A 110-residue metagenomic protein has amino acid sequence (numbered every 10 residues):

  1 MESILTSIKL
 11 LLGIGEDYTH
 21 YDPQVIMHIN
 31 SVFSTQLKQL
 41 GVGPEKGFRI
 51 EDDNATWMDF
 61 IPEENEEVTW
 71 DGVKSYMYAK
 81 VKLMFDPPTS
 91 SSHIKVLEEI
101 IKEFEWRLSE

Functional and structural regions predicted by a protein language model:
M1-T69, K102-E110: Conserved short "hinge" loops at termini or chain/domain junctions
N65-A79: Positively charged, aromatic-accented nucleic-acid-binding surfaces
S75, A79-E110: Protruding loop/beta-arch "assembly-hinge" segments enriched in small, turn-prone residues
